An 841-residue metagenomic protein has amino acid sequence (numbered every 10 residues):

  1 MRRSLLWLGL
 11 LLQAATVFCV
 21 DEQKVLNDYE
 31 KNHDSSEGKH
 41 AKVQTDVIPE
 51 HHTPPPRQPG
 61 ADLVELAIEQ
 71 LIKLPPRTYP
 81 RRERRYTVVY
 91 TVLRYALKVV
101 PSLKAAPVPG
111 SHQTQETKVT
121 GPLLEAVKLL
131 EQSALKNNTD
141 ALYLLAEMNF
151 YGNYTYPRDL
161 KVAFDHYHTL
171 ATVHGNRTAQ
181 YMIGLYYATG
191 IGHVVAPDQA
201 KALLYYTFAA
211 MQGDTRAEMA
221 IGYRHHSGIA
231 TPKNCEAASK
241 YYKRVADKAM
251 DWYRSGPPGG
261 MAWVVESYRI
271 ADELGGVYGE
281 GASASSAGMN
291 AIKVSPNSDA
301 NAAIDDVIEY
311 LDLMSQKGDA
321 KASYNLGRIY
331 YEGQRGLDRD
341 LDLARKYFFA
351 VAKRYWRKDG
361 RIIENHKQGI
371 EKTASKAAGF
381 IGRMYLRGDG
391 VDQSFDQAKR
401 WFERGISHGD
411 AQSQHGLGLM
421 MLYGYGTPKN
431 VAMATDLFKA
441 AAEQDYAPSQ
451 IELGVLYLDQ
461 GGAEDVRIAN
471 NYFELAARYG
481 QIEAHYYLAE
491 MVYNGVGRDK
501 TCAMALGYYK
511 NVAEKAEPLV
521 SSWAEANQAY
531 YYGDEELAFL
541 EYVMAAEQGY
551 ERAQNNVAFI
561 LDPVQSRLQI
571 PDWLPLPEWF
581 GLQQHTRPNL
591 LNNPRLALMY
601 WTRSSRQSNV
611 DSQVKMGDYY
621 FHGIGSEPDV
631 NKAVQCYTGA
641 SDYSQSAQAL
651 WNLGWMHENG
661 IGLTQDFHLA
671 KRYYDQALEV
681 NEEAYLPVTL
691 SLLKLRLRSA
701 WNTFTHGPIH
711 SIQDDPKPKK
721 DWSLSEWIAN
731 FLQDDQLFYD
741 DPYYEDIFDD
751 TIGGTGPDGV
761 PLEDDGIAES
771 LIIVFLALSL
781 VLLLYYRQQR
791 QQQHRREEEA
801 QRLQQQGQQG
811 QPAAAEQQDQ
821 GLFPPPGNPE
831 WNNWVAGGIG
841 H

Functional and structural regions predicted by a protein language model:
L11-L26: N-terminal signal peptide
Q70, L144-Y151, Q180-G190, G222-S227 (+13 more regions): Hydrophobic face of amphipathic alpha-helices that form TPR/SEL1-like repeat modules and related alpha-solenoid
Y79-P80, R84, P107-P109, R254-A271 (+2 more regions): Acidic, Ser/Thr- and Gly/Pro-rich intrinsically disordered linkers and low-complexity segments that flank or connect
K118-K128, Y156-H166, V194-Y205, P232-Y241 (+11 more regions): Structural signature of tandem alpha-helical TPR/SEL1-like repeats, specifically the intra-repeat loop/turn
E131-S133, T169-A171, F208-A209, V245 (+10 more regions): Canonical positions in the second alpha-helix
L135-T139, Y151-N153, V173-R177, T189-G192 (+34 more regions): Short helix-capping/linker turns of helical repeat alpha-solenoids
A230-K233, D251-W252, V265-G276, G390 (+7 more regions): Alpha-helical linker/edge segments of TPR/alpha-solenoid repeat scaffolds and analogous pre-/post-domain helices
Q793-G838: Cytoplasmic C-terminal tails of single-pass
